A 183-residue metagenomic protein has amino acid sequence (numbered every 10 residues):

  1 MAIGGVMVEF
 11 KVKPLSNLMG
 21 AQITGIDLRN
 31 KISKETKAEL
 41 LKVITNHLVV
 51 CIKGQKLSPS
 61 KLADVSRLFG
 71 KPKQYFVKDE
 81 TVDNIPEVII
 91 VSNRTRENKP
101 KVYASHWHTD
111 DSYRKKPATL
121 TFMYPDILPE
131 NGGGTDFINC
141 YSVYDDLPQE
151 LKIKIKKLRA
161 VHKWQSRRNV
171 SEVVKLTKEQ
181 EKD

Functional and structural regions predicted by a protein language model:
A2-D183: Non-heme Fe(II) oxygenase catalytic core, chiefly the N-lobe of the double-stranded beta-helix
